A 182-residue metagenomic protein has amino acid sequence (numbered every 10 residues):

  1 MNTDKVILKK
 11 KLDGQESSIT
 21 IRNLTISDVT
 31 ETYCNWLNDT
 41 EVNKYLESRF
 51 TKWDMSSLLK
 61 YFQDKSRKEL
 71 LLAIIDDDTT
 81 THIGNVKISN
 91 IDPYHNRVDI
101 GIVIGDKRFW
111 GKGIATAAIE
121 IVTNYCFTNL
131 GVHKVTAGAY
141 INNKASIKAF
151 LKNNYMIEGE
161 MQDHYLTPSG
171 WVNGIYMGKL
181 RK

Functional and structural regions predicted by a protein language model:
M1-L24, V29, D39, L71 (+1 more regions): Acyl-donor (CoA/ACP) binding surface of acyl/acetyltransferases
I26-C34, N38, M55, L59: An amphipathic alpha-helix signature
N35-W36, S48, K60, W110 (+1 more regions): Tryptophan-centered motif/residue detector
E41-K60: Conserved GNAT-fold acetyl-CoA-binding loop/helix
K60-Y61, Y125: A generic secondary-structure signal
F62-A73: A short helix-loop-beta-strand connector motif used in the catalytic cores of GNAT acetyltransferases and, in some
